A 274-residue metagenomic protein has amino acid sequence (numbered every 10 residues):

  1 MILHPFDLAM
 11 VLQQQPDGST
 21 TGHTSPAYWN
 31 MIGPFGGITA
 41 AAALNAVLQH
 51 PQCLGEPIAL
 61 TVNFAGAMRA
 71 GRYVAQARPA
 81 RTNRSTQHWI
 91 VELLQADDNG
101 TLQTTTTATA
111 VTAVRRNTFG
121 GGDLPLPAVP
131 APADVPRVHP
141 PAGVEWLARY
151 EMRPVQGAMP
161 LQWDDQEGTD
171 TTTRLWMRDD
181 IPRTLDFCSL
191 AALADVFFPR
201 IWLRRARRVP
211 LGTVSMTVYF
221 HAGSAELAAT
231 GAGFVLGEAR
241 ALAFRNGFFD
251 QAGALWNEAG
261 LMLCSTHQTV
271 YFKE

Functional and structural regions predicted by a protein language model:
M1-E274: Terminal targeting signals and extreme-terminal segments of soluble enzymes
